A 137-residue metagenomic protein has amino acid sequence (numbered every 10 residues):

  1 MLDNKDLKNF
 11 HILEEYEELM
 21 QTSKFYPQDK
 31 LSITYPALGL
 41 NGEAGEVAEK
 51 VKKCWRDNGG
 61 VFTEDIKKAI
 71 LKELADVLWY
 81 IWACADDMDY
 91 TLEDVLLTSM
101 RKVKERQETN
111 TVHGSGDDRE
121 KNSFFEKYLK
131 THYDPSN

Functional and structural regions predicted by a protein language model:
M1-L74, L78-N137: Flexible "arm" and connector segments at domain edges
